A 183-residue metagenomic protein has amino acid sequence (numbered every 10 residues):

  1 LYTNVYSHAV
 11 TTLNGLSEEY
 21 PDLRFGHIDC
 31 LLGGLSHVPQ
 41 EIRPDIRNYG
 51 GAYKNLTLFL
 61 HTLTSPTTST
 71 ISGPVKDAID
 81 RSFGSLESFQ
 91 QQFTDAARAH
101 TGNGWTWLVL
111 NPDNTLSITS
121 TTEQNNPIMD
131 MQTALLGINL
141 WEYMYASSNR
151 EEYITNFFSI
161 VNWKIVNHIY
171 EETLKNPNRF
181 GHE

Functional and structural regions predicted by a protein language model:
L1-E183: Feature for soluble, non-membrane regions of globular proteins
